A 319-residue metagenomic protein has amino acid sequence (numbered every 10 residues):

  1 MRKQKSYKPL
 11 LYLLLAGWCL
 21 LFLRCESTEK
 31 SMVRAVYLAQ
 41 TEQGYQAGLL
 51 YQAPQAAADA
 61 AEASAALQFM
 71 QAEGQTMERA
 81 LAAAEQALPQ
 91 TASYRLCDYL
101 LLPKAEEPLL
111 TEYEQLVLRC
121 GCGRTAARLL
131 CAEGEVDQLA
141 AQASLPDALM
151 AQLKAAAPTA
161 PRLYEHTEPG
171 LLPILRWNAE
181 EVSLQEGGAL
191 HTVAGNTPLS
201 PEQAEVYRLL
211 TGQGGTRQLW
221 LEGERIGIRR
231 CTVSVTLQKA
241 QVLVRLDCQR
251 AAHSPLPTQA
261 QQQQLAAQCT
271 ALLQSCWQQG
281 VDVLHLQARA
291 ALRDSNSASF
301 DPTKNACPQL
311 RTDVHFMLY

Functional and structural regions predicted by a protein language model:
R2-Y319: Membrane-proximal alpha-helical signals and transmembrane carboxylates
